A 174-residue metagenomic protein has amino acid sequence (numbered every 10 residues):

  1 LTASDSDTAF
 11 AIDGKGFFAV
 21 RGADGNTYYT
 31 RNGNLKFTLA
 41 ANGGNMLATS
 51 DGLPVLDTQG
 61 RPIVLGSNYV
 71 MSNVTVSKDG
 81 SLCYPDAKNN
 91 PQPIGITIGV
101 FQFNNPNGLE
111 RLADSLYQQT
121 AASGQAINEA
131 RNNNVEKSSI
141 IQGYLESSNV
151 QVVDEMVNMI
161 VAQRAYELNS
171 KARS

Functional and structural regions predicted by a protein language model:
L1-S174: Amphipathic alpha-helical polymerization modules
